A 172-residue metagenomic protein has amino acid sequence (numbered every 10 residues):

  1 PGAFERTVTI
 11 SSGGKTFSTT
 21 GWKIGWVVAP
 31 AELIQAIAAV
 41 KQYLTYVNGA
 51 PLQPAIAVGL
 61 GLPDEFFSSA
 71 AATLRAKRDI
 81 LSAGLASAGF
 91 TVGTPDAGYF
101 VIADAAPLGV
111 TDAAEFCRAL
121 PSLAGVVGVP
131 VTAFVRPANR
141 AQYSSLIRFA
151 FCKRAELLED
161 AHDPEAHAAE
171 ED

Functional and structural regions predicted by a protein language model:
P1-D172: PLP-dependent class I/II
